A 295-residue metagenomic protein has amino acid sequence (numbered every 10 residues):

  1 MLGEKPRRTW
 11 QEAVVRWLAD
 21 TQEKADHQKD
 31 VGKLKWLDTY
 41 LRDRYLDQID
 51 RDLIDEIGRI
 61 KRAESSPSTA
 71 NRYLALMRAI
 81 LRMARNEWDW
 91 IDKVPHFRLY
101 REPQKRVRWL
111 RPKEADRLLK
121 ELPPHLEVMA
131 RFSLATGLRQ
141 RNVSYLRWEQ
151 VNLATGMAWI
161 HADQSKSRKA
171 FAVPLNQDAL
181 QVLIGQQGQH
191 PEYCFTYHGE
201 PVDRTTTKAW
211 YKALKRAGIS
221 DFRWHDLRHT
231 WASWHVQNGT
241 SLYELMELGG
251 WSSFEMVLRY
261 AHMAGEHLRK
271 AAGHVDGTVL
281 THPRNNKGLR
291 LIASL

Functional and structural regions predicted by a protein language model:
M1-E56, N86: N-terminal DNA-binding module of tyrosine recombinases/phage integrases
L2, G185, T196-P201, K270-L295: C-terminal secondary-structure termini that scaffold catalytic or DNA-interacting sites
P6, W10, D26-D30, D50 (+7 more regions): Hydrophobic (often cysteine-bearing) scaffold residues that line and stabilize catalytic clefts of nucleotide/cofactor
K33-W36, R44-R59, A63-F97, L138-R141 (+1 more regions): N-terminal DNA-binding recognition helix of tyrosine site-specific recombinases/integrases
P67, N71-Y73, N86, W90-L146 (+5 more regions): Basic, Lys/Arg- and aromatic-enriched nucleic-acid-binding interface segment
W109, L126, W159-R168, D178-L180 (+2 more regions): Catalytic-site neighborhood detector that most strongly recognizes the C-terminal catalytic loop/helix of tyrosine
N142-S144, F222-R223, A232, G239-W251 (+1 more regions): Active-site-proximal segment of tyrosine recombinases
T155, Q164, P174-S220: Active-site/catalytic core of tyrosine-dependent DNA strand-transfer enzymes
